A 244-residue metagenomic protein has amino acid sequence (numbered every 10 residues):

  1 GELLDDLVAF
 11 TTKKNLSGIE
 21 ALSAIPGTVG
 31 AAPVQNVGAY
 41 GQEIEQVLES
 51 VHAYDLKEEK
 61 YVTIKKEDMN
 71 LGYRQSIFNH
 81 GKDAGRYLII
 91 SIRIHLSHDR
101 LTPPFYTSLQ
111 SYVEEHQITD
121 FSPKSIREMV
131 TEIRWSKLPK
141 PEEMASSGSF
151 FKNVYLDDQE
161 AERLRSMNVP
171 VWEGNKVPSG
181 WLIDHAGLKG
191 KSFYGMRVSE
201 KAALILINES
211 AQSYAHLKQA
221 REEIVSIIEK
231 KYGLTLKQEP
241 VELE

Functional and structural regions predicted by a protein language model:
G1-K57: Anion-binding (especially nucleotide phosphate/pyrophosphate-binding) glycine-rich loop and adjoining beta-alpha core
Y61-H216, K231-E244: Phosphate/pyrophosphate- and phosphate-bearing ligand-binding catalytic cores of soluble enzymes
I224: Phosphate/pyrophosphate-binding loops and the adjoining catalytic core of nucleotide-dependent enzymes
